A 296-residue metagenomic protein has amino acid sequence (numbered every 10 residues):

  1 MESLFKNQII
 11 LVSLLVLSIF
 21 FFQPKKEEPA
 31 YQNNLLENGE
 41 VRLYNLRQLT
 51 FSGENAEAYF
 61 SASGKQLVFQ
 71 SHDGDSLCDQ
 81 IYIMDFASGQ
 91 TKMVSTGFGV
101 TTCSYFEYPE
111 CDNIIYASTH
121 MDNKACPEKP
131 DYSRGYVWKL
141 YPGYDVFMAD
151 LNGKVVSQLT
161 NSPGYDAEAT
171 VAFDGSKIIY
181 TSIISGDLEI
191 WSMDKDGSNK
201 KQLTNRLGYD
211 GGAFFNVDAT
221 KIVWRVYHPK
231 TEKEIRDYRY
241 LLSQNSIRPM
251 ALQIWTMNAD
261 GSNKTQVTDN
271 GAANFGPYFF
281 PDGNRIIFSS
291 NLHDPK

Functional and structural regions predicted by a protein language model:
M1-E27: Bacterial Sec-dependent N-terminal signal peptides
E27-Y44, Y144: Blade/loop signatures of beta-propeller domains
N34, N45-L77: Beta-strand-rich domains and repeat architectures in extracellular enzymes and scaffolds, especially beta-propellers
F51-E54, Q70-I81, T96-T101, A117-V146 (+6 more regions): A flexible loop/linker signature enriched in serine peptidases of the S9 family
A62-S63, Y108-E110, F173-D174, V217-D218 (+1 more regions): Residue-level detector of Asp-centered blade-edge/turn motifs that repeat once per structural unit in beta-propeller
G64-V68, I114-I115, I178-I179, I222 (+1 more regions): Hydrophobic beta-strand positions that form the internal "hydrophobic ladder" of WD40/Gbeta-like beta-propeller blades
D85-G89, D150-K154, D194-S198, N258-S262: Short loop/turn segments that connect beta-strands within beta-propeller blades
